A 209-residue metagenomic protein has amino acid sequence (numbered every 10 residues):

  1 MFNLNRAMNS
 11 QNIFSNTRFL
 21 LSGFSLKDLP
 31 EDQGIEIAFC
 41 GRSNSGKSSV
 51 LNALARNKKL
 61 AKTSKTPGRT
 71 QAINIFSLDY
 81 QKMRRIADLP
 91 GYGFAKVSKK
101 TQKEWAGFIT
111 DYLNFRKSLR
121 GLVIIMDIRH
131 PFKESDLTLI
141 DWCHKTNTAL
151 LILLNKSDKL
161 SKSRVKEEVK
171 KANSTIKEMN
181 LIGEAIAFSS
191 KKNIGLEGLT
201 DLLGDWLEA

Functional and structural regions predicted by a protein language model:
F2-F94: Conserved G1/Walker A P-loop phosphate-binding module
F14-L26, K159-A209: Canonical P-loop GTPase G-domain recognition
I37, R42-S45, L51, T66 (+7 more regions): Structured catalytic cores of enzymes that bind and process phosphorylated ligands/cofactors
G41, L54, M126-D127, K156 (+1 more regions): Conserved residues at beta->alpha junctions
K59, A72, R85, T101-W105 (+6 more regions): Helical mechanochemical/support elements of P-loop NTPase systems and associated helical scaffolds
R69, R84, G91-G93, R129-P131 (+2 more regions): Conserved nucleotide-binding/hydrolysis micro-motifs of P-loop NTPases
Y80-L119: Conserved nucleotide-sensing/catalytic segment adjacent to the nucleotide-binding pocket in NTP-handling enzymes
T110-I182: Conserved C-terminal guanine-recognition region of P-loop GTPase G domains, centered on the G4
